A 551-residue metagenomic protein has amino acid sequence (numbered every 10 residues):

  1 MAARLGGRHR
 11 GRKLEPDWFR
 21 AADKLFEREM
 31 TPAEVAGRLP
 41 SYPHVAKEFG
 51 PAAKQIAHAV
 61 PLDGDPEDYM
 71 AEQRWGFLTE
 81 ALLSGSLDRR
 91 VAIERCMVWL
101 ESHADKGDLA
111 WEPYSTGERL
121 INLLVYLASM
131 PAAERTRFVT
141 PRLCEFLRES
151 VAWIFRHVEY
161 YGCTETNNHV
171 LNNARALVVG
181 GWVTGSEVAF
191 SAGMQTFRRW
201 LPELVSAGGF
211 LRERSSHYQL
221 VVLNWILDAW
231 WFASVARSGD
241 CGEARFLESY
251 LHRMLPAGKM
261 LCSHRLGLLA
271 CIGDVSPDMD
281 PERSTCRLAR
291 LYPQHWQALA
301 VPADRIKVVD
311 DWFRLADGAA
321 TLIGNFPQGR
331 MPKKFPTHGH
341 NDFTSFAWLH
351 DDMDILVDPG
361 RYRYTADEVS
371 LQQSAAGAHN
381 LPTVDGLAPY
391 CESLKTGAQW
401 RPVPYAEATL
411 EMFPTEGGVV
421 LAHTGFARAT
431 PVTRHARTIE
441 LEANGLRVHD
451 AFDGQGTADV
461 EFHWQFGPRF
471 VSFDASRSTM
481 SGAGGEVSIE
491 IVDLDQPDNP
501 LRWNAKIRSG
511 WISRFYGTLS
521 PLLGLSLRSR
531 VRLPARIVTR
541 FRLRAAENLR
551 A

Functional and structural regions predicted by a protein language model:
M1-A57: Extreme N-terminal leader/anchor segments
T31, V45, E80, A316-G318 (+9 more regions): Structured loops at beta-to-helix junctions and adjacent beta-edge loops in soluble globular domains
D65-L251: Aromatic-lined, polymer-binding surfaces characteristic of secreted/periplasmic polysaccharide-degrading enzymes
Q73, N173, D311, T344 (+2 more regions): Residues that flank catalytic or metal-binding motifs in active/ligand-binding sites
D105-W111, K333-P336, V369: Catalytic micro-motifs at enzyme active sites that drive phosphoryl/nucleotidyl and oxygen chemistry
G117, N167, Y362-A551: CBM-like, beta-strand-rich accessory domains located in the C-terminal region of large, secreted polysaccharide-active
W153, H157, L220, L255-R265 (+1 more regions): Short, conserved secondary-structure transition motifs
F210-V357, R361: Carbohydrate-active enzyme catalytic cores, enriched for enzymes that act on polyanionic acidic polysaccharides
